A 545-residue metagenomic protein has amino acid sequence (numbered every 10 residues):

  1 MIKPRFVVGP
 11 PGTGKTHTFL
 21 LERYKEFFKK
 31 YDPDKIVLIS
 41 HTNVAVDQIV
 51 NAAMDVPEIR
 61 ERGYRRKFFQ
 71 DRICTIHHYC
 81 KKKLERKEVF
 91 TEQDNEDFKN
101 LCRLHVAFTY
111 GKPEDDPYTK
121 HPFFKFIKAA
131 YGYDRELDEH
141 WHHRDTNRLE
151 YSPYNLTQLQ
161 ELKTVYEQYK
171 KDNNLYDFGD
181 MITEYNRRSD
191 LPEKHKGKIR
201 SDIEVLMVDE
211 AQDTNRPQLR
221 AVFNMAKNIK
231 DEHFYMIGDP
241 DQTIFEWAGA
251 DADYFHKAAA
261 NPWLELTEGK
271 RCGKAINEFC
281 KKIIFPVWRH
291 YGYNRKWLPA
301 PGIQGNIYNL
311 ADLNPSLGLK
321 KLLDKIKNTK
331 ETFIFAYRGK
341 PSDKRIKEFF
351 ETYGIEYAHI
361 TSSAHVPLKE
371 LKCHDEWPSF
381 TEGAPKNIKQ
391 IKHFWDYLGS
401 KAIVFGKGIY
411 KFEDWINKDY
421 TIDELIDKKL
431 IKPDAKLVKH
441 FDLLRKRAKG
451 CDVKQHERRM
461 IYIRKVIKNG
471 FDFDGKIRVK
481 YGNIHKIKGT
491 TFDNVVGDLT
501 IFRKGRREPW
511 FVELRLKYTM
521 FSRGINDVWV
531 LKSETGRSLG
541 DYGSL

Functional and structural regions predicted by a protein language model:
M1-P10, T18, K35, T109-M207 (+3 more regions): Accessory N-terminal region flanking or inserted into the helicase ATPase core in nucleic-acid motor proteins
M1-V89, G482, I487-K488, T519-S522: P-loop NTPase Walker
R5-V8, G12-E26, E268-A358, I467-N469: Helicase P-loop NTPase motor core
P10-T13, N43, V205, Q212-P299 (+8 more regions): Conserved helicase motor core of SF1/SF2 NTP-dependent helicases
T13, N43, H78, Y337-L514 (+2 more regions): Core RecA-like ATPase module of SF1/SF2 helicases and allied nucleic-acid translocases
Y31-K35, E58-F69, R86-N100, A107-D115 (+3 more regions): Short, polar/flexible loop-turn hinges at active-site or ligand-entry regions and domain interfaces
F69, T91-Y176, D396-R447: Coupling/switch/interface segments within P-loop NTPase motor domains and analogous charged loops in nucleic-acid
R72-T75, D177-M181, Y185, I477-H485: Conserved two-lobed SF2 helicase motor
